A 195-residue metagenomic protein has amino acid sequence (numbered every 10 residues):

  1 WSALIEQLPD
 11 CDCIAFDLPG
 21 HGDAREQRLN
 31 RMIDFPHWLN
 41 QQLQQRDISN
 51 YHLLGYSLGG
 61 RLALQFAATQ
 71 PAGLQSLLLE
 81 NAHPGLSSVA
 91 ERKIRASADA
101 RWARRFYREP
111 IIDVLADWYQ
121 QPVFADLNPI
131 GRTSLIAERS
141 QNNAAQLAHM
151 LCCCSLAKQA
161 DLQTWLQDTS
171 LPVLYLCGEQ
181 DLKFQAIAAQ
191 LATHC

Functional and structural regions predicted by a protein language model:
A3, Q65-T69: Active-site signature of alpha/beta-hydrolase-fold catalytic machinery across serine- and Asp/Cys-nucleophile hydrolases
I5-E6, I14-L54: Active-site loop/oxyanion-hole signature of alpha/beta-hydrolase fold enzymes
D17, E80-N81, Q121: Alpha/beta-hydrolase-fold catalytic nucleophile elbow
P19-A24, R61, G85, K183: Active-site loop signature of alpha/beta-hydrolase-fold enzymes
G55-G59, A63: Gly/Ala-rich beta-loop-alpha elbow adjacent to hydrolase catalytic centers
A68, L74-F106: Flexible "cap/lid" loop of the alpha/beta hydrolase fold
A100-F106, D117-L127, E138, M150-L156 (+1 more regions): Helix-loop "lid/cap" segments that line or gate small-molecule binding pockets
S140-Q190: Conserved serine/cysteine hydrolase catalytic core
